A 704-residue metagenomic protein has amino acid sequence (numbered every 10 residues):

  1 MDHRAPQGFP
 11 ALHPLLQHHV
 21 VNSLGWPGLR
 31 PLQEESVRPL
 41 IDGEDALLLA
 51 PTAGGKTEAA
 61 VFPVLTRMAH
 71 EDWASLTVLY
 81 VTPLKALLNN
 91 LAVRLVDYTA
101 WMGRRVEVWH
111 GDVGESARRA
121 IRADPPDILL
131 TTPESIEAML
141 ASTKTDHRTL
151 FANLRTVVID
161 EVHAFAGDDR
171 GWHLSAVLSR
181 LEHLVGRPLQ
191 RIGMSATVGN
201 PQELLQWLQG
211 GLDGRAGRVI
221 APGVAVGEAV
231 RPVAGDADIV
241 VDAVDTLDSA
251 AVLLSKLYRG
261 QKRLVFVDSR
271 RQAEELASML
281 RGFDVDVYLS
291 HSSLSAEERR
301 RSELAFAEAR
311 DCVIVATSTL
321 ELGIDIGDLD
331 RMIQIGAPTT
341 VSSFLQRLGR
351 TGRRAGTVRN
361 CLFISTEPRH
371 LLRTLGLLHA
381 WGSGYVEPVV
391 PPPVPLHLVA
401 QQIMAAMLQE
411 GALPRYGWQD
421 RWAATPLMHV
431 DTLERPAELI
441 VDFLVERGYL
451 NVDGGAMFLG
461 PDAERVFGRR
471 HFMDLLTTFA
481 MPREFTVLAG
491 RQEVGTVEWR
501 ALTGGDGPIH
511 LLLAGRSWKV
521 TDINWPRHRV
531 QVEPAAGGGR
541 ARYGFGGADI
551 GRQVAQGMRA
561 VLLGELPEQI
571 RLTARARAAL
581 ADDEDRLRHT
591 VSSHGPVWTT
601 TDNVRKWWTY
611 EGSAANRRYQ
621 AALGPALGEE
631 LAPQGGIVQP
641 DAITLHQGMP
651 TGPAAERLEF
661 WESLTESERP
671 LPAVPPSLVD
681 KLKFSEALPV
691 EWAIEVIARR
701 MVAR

Functional and structural regions predicted by a protein language model:
D2-N22, P31-G54, A59-E137, A141-D462: Helicase motor core with emphasis on the C-terminal RecA-like subdomain
H18, A234-I239, S383, R470 (+3 more regions): Terminal, basic amphipathic appendages of nucleotide-handling enzymes
D245-T246, W499-G504, W525-P526, G537 (+1 more regions): A short, sequence-level motif marking secondary-structure junctions
A250, F306-A307, C312-T317, P436 (+3 more regions): Phosphate-interacting basic helix/loop segments used at nucleotide- and nucleic-acid interfaces
L304, D311, L322, V341-S343 (+12 more regions): Long C-terminal interaction/binding lobes of large macromolecular proteins
E321-L322, R331, T339, T351 (+1 more regions): Gly/lys/ser-thr-rich phosphate-binding loops in alpha/beta enzymes that coordinate phosphoanhydride or phosphate groups
V386-S517, D522-I523, T601-A615, L627-Q634: C-terminal accessory/connector segments of nucleic-acid motor ATPases
R577, A581-A642: C-terminal accessory regions
